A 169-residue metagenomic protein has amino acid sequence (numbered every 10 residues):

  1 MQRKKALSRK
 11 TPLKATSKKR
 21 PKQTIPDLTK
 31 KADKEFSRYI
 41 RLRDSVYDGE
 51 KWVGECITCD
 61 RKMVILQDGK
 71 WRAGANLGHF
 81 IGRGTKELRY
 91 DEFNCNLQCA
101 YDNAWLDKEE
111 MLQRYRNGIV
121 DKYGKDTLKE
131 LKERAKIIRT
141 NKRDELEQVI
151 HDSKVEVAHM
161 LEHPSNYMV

Functional and structural regions predicted by a protein language model:
M1-Y39, D44-S45, R61-I65, K132-V169: A boundary/linker detector
D27, K31, W52, W71-G74: A glycine-rich, hydrophobic loop/mini-helix early in the fold
D33-D44, Q113-K125: Short, solvent-exposed linear motifs at loop/edge-of-secondary-structure regions
D33-F36, R43-E55, D91-C95: Short metal-coordination and nucleic-acid-contact micro-motifs, chiefly zinc-binding Cys/His arrays
E55-C95: Histidine-centered nuclease catalytic patch
V64, C95-G124: Short Cys/His-centered divalent metal-binding micro-motifs
Y123-E133: Short, surface-exposed acidic
